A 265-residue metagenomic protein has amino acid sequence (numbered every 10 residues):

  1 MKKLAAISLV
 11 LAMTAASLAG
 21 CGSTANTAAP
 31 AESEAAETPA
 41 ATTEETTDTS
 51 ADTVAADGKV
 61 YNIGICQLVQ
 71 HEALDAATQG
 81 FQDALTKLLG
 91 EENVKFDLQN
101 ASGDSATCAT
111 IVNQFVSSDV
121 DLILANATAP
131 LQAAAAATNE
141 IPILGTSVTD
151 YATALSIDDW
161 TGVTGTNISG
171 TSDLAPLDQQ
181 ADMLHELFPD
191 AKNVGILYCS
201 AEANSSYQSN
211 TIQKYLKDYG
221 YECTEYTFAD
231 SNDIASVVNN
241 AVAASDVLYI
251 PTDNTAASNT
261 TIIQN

Functional and structural regions predicted by a protein language model:
K2-T24: Sec-dependent N-terminal signal peptides of Gram-positive bacterial secreted proteins and lipoproteins
L18-E37: Bacterial lipoprotein signal-peptidase II cleavage site
P39-G64: N-terminal low-complexity, Pro/Thr/Ser-rich intrinsically disordered segments that act as propeptides or flexible
A55-L88, D97-T107, A201-S205, T252-T260: Extracytoplasmic "Venus flytrap"
I63-I65, F81, S169-L216: An alpha-beta-alpha
K95-S117, T227-A241: Structural motif
N100-D159, D253-N265: Beta-alpha junction/loop-to-helix N-cap segments that form part of ligand/metal-binding clefts
A203-N265: Pocket-lining segment of extracytoplasmic ligand-binding domains
